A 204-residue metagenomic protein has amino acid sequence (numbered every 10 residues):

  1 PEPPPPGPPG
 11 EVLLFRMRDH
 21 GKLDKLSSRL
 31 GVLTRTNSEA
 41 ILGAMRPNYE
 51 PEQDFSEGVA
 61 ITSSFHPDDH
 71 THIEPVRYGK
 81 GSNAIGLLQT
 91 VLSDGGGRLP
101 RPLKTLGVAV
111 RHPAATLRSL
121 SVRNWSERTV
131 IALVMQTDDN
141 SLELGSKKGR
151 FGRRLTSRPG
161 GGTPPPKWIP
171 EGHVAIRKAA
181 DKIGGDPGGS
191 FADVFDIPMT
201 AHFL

Functional and structural regions predicted by a protein language model:
P1-S63: Glycine-rich loop(s) and the adjacent beta-strand/alpha-helix scaffold that form part
P6-E11, P51-E52, N140-L144, D196-A201: Flexible loop/turn segments at secondary-structure boundaries
V12-R16, N37, A109, T137 (+1 more regions): Generic, well-ordered alpha-helical scaffold segments in large soluble proteins
L33-R35, S121-W125, M199-H202: Short Gly/Pro-enriched turn/cap motifs at secondary-structure boundaries
D54-G81: Extended, charge-rich low-complexity interaction segments
V76-I131: Alpha-helical membrane-targeting segments
R118-K147, P165: Domain-length cofactor-binding catalytic modules of enzymes
V130-L133, L155-L204: A glycine-rich dinucleotide-binding beta-alpha-beta segment and adjacent secondary-structure elements that constitute
